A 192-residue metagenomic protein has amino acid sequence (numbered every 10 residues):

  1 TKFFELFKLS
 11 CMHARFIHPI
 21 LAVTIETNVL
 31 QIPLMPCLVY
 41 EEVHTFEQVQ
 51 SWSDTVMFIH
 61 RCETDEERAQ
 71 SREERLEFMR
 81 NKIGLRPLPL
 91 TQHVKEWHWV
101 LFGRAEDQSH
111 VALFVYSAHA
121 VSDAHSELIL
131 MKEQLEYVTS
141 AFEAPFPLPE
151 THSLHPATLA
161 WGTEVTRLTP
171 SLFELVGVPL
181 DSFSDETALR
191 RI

Functional and structural regions predicted by a protein language model:
T1-T166: Non-catalytic N-terminal regions of enzymes
L168-S171: Transmembrane alpha-helical segments in integral membrane proteins
E174-I192: Flexible, P/S/T/G-rich "lid" or insertion loops adjacent to the active sites of thioester-utilizing
